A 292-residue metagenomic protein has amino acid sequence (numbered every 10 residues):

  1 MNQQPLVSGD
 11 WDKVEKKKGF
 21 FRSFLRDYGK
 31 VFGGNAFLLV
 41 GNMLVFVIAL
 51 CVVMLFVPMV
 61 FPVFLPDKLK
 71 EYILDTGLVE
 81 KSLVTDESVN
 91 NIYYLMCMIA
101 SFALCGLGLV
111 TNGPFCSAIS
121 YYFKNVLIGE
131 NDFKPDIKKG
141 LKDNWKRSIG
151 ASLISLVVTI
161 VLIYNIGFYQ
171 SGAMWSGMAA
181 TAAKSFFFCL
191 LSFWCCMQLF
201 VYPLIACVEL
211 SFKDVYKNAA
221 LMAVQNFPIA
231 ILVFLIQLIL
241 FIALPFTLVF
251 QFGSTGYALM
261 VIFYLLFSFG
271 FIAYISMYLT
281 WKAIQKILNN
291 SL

Functional and structural regions predicted by a protein language model:
M1-Y169, C196-L199, L204-Q237, F241-L292: Helix-coil boundary and N-terminal low-complexity module in membrane systems
I163-V201: Membrane-helix boundary elements
